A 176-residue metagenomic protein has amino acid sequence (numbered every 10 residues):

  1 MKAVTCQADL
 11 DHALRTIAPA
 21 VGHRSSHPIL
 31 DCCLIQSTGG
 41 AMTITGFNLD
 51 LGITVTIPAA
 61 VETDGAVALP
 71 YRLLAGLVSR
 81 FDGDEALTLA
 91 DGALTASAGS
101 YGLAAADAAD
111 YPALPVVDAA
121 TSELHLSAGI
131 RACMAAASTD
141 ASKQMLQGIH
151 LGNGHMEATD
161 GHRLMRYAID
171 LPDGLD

Functional and structural regions predicted by a protein language model:
M1-D176: Structural preference for solvent-exposed beta-strand-turn elements and adjacent flexible terminal/loop segments within
